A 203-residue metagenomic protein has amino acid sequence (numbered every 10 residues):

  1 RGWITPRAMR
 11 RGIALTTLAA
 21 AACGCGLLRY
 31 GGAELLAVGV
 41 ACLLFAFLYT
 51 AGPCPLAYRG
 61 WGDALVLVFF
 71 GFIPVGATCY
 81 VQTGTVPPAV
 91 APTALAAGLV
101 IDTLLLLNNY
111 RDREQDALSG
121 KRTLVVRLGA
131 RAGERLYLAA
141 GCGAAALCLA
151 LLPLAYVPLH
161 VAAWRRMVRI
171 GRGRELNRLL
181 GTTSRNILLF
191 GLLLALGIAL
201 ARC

Functional and structural regions predicted by a protein language model:
R1-I4, L105-A130, W164-R178: Cytosolic, membrane-interface loops and tails of multi-pass inner-membrane proteins
R1-Y30, K121-A150, S184-L193: Multi-pass membrane catalytic core of lipid/isoprenoid biosynthesis enzymes
W3-T85: Intramembrane alpha-helical segments
C23-L27, A77-V81, L104, L147 (+2 more regions): Alpha-helical membrane-inserting segments
L36-F47, P87-L107: Membrane-embedded alpha-helical segments that form the functional core of polytopic membrane enzymes, especially those
A64-C79, A97, V126-A130, G181-L194: Small-residue-rich segments of transmembrane alpha-helices in multi-pass membrane proteins, especially helix faces
A89-T103, Q115, A130-G171: Alpha-helical transmembrane segments
A150-C203: Extended hydrophobic alpha-helices typical of membrane-associated regions
